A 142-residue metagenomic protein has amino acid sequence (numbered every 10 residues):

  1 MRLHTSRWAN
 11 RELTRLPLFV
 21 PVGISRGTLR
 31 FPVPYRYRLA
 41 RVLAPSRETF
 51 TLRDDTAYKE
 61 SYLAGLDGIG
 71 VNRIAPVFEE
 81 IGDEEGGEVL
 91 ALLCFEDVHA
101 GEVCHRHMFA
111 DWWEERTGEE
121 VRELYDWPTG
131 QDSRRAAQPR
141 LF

Functional and structural regions predicted by a protein language model:
M1-F142: Residues lining hydrophobic/aromatic ligand-binding pockets adjacent to catalytic sites
